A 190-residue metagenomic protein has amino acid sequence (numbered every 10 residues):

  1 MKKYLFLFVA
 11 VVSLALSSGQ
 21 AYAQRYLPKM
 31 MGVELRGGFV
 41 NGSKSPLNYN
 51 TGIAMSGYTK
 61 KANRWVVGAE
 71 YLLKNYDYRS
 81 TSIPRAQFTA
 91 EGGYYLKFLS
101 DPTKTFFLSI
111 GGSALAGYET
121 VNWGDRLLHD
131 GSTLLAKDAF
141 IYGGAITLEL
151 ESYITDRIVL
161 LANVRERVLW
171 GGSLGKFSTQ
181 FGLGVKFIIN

Functional and structural regions predicted by a protein language model:
M1-P28, N190: Cleavable N-terminal export/targeting peptides
K3, R25-K29, K61-N63, S100-F106 (+1 more regions): Short coil turns and loop connectors of transmembrane beta-barrels in diderm outer membranes and organellar homologs
A21-K74, K186-N190: Short glycine/proline- and aromatic-enriched beta-strand/turn motifs that initiate or cap beta-hairpins
K29-M31, S45-T51, S82-A90, F106 (+2 more regions): Residues that define the transmembrane beta-barrel architecture of outer-membrane proteins
G38-N41, Y76-I83, D130-A136, V168-G172: Extracellular loop and loop/strand-boundary signature of outer-membrane beta-barrel proteins
A54-H129, F187-N190: Gram-negative (and chloroplast) outer-membrane scaffold detector with strong preference for beta-barrel transmembrane
L72-K74, E149-N190: Predominantly the C-terminal beta-signal and adjacent terminal strand-loop region of outer-membrane beta-barrel
W123-V164, F187: Extended low-complexity acidic/polar segments
